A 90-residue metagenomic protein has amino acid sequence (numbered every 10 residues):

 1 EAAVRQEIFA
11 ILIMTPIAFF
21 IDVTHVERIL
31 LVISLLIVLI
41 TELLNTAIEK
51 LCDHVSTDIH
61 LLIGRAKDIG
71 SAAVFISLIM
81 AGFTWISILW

Functional and structural regions predicted by a protein language model:
E1-A47, V55, I59-K67, S71-W90: Hydrophobic alpha-helical transmembrane segments
